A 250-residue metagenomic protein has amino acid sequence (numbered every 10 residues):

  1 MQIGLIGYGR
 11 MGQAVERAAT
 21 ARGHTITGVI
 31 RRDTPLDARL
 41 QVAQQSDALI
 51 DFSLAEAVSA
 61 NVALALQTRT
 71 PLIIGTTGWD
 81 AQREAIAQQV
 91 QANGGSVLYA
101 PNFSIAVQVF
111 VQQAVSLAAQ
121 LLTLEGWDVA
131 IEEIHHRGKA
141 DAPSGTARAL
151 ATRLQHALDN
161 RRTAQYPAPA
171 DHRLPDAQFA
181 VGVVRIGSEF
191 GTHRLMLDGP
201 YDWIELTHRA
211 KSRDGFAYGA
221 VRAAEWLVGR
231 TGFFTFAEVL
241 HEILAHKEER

Functional and structural regions predicted by a protein language model:
Q2, I6, R10-A43, E125-R250: C-terminal substrate-binding/catalytic lobe of Rossmann-fold NAD(P)-dependent oxidoreductases
R32-P35, T77-D80, F103: Short, acidic/turn-prone active-site loops that include or flank metal/cofactor- and phosphate-binding residues
D47-Q67, G78-R83: Beta-loop-alpha module in the N-terminal Rossmann-like domain of NAD(P)-dependent dehydrogenases, especially those
L49-D51, L72-G75, Y99-A100: Short catalytic-loop micro-motif centered on adjacent basic/acidic residues
A63, T76-L98, Q112-A119: Rossmann-fold NAD(P)-binding glycine/threonine-rich loop
T68-P71, N93-G95: A short helix->loop->beta-strand "cap" motif at the edges of active sites that frequently abuts
V109-G126, A142: Rossmann-like NAD(P)H-binding beta-loop-alpha module
